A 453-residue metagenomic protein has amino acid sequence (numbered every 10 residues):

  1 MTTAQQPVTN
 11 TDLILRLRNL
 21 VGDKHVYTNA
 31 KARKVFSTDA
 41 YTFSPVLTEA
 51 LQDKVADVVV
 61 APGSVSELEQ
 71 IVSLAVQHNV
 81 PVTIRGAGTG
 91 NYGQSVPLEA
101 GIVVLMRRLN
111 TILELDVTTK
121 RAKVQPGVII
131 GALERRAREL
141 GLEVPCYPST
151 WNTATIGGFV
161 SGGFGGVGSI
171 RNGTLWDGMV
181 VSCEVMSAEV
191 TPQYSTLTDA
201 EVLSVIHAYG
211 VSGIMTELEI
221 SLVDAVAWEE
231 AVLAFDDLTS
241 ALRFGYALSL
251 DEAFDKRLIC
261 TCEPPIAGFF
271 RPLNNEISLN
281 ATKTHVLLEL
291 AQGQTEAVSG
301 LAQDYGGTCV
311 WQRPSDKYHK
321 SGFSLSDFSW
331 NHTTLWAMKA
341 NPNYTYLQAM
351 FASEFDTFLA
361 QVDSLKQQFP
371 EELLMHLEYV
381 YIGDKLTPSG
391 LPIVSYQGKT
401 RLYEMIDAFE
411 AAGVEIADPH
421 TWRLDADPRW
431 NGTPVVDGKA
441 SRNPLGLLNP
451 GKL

Functional and structural regions predicted by a protein language model:
M1-S73, T89-K120, P264-N275, D316 (+2 more regions): N-terminal flexible segment immediately upstream of the FAD-binding catalytic core in FAD-dependent oxidoreductases
T3-A4, R85-A87, S95-G101, R107 (+2 more regions): Conserved glycine-rich FAD pyrophosphate-binding loop
L13-L17, A75, F244-L250, Q294-T308 (+2 more regions): Short amphipathic alpha-helices in soluble, non-transmembrane regions that often serve as interface/regulatory elements
V26-A30, A61-P62, V82-G86, G93 (+12 more regions): General beta-strand structural signal in soluble alpha/beta enzymes
G63, L233-D237, L287-G293, Q348-E354 (+1 more regions): Short beta-strand-to-loop capping motifs
E67-Q70, A132, L238-F244, G293-L301 (+2 more regions): Short, conserved charged micro-motifs
T111-L115, V124-P126, I130-A253: FAD-binding subdomain of flavoenzyme oxidoreductases
F235-D237, L248, D255-R257, P265-R313: A conserved active-site cap/scaffold subdomain adjacent to cofactor or substrate pockets
